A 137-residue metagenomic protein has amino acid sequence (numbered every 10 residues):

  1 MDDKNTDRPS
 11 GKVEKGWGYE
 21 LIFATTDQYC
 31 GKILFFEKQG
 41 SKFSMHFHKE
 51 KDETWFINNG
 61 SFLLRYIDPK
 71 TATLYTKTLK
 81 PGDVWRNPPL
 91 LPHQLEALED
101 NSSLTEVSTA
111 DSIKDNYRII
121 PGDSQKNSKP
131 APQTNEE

Functional and structural regions predicted by a protein language model:
M1-I33, K42-S44, T76-K77, I119-E137: A short, N-terminal "cap"/entry segment at the start of jelly-roll beta-barrel domains of the cupin/DSBH fold
D27-Y29, K38-S41, G60-L63, K70 (+1 more regions): Short, charged/polar surface micro-motifs in flexible loops or helix N-caps
C30-K32, K51-E53, N101-S102: Short, surface-exposed beta-edge/turn micro-motifs
F43-H46, L64-Y66, W85-N87, P92-L98 (+1 more regions): Short beta-strand His + acidic residue motifs that chelate non-heme Fe in jelly-roll/DSBH and cupin folds
K49-P69: Glycine- and acidic-residue-biased ligand/ion/polar-headgroup-sensing regions
D68-L90: Short acidic-glycine-tyrosine-enriched beta hairpin
Q94-E137: Double-stranded beta-helix
